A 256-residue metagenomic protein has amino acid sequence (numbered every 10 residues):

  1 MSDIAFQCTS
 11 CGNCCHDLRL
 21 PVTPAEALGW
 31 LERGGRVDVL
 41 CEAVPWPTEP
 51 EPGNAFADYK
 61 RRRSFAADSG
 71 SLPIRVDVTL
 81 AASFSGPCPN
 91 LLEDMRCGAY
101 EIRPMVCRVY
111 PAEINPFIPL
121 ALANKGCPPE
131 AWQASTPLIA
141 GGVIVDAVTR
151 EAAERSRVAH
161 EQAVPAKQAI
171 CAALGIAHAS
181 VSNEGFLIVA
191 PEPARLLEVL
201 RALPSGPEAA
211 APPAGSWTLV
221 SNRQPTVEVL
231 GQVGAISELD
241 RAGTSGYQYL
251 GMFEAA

Functional and structural regions predicted by a protein language model:
M1-P87, L91-A256: Short loop/turn segments that flank or connect secondary-structure elements
